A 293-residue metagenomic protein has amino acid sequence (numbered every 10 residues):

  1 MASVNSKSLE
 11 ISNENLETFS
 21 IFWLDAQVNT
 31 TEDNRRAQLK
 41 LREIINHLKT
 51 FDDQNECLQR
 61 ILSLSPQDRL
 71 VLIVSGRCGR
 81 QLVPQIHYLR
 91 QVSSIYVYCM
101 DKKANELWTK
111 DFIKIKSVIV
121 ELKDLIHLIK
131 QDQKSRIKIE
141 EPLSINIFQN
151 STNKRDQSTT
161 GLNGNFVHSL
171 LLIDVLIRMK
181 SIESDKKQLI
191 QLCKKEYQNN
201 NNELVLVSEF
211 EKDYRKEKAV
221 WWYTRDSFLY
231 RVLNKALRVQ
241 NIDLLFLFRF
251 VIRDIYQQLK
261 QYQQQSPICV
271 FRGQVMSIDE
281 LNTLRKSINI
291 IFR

Functional and structural regions predicted by a protein language model:
M1-R293: N-terminal subdomain
